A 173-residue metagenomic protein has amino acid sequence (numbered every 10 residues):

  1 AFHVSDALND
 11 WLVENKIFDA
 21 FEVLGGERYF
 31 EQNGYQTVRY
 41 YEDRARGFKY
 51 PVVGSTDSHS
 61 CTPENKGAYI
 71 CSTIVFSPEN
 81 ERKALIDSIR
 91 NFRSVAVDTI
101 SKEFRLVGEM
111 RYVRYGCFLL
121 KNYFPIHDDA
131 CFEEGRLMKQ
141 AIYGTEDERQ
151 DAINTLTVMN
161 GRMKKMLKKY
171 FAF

Functional and structural regions predicted by a protein language model:
A1-V4: Short, hydrophobic beta-strand segments that form beta-sheet elements in well-ordered domains
D6-F173: Charged catalytic cores and adjacent phosphate/nucleic-acid-binding surfaces used for phosphate/nucleic-acid chemistry
